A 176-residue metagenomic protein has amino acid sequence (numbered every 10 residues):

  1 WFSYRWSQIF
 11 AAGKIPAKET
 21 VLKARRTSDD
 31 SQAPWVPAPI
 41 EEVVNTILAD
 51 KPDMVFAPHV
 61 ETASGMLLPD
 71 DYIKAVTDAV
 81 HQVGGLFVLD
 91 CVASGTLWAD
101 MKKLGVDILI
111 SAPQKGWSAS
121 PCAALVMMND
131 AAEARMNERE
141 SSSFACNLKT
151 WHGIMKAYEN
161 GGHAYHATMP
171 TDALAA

Functional and structural regions predicted by a protein language model:
W1-T46: PLP-dependent aspartate aminotransferase-fold enzymes
S3-R5, T27-S28, S94-T96, K115-A119 (+1 more regions): Short gly/pro/ser/thr-enriched loop/turn and capping motifs at secondary-structure boundaries
R5, A38, E42, L68-D71 (+6 more regions): Conserved active-site and cofactor/substrate-binding residues in soluble primary-metabolism enzymes
V21-K23, P58-E61, C91-A93, A112-P113 (+1 more regions): Short, structured patches in soluble enzyme cores that scaffold and shape functional sites
D29-G95, I108: Active-site phosphate-binding strand-loop segment of PLP-dependent enzymes
K102-Q114: Conserved active-site segment immediately N-terminal to the catalytic lysine that forms the internal aldimine
Q114-A176: Active-site C-terminal subdomain of aminotransferase-like
